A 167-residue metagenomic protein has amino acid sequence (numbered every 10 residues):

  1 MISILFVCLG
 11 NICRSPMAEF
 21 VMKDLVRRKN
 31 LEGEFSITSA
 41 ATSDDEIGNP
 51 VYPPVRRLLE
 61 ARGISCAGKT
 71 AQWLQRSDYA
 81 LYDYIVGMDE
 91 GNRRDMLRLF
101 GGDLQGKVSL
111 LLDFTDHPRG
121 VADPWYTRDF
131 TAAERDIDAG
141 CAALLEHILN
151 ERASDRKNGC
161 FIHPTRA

Functional and structural regions predicted by a protein language model:
M1-L81, E146-A167: Conserved active-site segments centered on acidic
C8, L59, V86-G87, I137: Hydrophobic structural packing positions in well-ordered secondary structure
S15, D89-E90: Helix N-cap/beta->alpha junction signal
D78, Y84, E90-A167: Phosphate-binding/catalytic loops
